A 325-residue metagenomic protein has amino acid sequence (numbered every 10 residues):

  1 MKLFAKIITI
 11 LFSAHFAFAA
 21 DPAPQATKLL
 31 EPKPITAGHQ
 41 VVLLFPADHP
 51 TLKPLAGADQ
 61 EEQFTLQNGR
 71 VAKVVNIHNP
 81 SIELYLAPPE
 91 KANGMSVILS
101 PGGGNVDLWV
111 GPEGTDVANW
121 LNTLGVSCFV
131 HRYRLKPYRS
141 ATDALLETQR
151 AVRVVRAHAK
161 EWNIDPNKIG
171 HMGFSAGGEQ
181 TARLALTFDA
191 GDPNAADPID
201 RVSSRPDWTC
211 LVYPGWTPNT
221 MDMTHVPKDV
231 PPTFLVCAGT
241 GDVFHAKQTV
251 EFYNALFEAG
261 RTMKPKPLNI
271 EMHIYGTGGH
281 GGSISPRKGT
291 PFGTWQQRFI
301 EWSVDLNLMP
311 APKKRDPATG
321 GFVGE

Functional and structural regions predicted by a protein language model:
A23-A92: N-terminal cap/lid segment of alpha/beta-hydrolase-fold proteins
V74, H78-S81, P89-A92, V97-W120: Short, surface-exposed "cap/lid" segments of acyl-processing enzymes
L86, V110-F129, Y253-N254: Short amphipathic alpha-helix adjacent to the substrate-entry channel of hydrolases
W109-V110, D116, H131-N163, R287-F292: Catalytic nucleophile-loop/oxyanion-hole region of alpha/beta-hydrolase and closely related hydrolase-like folds
T142, L146-D229, D316-G324: Primarily recognizes the serine-hydrolase "nucleophile elbow" in alpha/beta-hydrolase and SGNH/GDSL folds
D229, F234-C237: Short beta-strand/loop motif that positions the catalytic acidic residue of the alpha/beta-hydrolase fold
D242-E251: Conserved alpha/beta-hydrolase "acid-adjacent" motif
F257-E325: C-terminal catalytic histidine-bearing segment of alpha/beta-hydrolase fold enzymes
